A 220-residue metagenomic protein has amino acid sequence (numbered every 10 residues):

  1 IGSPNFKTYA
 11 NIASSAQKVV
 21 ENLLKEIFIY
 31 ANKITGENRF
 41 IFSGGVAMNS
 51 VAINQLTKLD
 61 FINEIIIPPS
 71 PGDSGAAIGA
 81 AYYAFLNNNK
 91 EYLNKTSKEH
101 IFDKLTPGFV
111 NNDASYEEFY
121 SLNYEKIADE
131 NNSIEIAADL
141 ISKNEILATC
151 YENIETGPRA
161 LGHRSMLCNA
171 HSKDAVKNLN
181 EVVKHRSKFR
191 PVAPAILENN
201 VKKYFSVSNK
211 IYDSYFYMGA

Functional and structural regions predicted by a protein language model:
I1-S15: Gly-rich Lys/Arg/Thr-decorated short loops/hinges at beta-loop-alpha junctions or inter-strand turns that position
I1-S3, I29, R39, M48-N49 (+1 more regions): Flexible beta->alpha loop and helix N-cap segments adjacent to enzyme active/binding sites
T8, V19-L23, M48: Short secondary-structure boundary/capping elements
S14-F40: Phosphate/ATP-binding catalytic cores across multiple sugar-kinase/actin-like superfamilies, primarily ASKHA
G45: Active-site glycine-centered loops adjacent to acidic/histidine catalytic or metal-binding residues that shape
